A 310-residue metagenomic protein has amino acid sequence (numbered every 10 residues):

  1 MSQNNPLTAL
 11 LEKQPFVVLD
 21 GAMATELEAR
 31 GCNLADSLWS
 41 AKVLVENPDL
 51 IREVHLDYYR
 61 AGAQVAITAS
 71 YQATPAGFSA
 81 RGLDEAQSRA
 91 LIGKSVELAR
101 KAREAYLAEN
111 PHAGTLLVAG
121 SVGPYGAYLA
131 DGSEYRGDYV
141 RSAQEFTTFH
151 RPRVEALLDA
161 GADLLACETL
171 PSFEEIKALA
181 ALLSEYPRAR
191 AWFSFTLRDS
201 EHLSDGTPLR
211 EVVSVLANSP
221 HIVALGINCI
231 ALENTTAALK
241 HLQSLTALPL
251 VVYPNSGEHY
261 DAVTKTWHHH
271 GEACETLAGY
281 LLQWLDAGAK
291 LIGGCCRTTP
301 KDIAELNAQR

Functional and structural regions predicted by a protein language model:
M1-R310: Domain-level signal for soluble alpha/beta catalytic cores
